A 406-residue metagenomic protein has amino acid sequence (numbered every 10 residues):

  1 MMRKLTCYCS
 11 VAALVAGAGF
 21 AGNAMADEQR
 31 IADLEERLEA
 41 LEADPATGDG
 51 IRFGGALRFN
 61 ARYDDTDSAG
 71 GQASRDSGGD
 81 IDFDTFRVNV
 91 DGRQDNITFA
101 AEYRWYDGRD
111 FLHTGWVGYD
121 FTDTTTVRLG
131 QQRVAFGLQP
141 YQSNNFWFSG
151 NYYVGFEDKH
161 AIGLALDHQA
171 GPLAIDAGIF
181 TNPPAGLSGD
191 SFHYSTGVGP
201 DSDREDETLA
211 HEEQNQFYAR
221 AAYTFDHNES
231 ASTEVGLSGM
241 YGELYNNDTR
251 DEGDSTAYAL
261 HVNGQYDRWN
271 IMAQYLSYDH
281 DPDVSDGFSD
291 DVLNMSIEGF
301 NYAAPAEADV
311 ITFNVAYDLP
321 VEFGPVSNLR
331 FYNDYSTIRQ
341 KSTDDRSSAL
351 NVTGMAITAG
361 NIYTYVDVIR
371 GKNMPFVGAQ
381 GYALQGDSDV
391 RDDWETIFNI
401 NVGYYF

Functional and structural regions predicted by a protein language model:
R3-G17, G22-R58, Y63-D67, F406: N-terminal periplasmic/intermembrane-space "pro-region" immediately following the signal or transit peptide
A43, S74-G78, W105, V117 (+9 more regions): Outer-membrane beta-barrel proteins
A46-G70, R75-L187, S191, N215-Y218 (+4 more regions): Outer membrane beta-barrel
I51-F59, F99, V127-L129, I175-A177 (+8 more regions): Transmembrane beta-strands of outer-membrane beta-barrel proteins
D67-D76, G186-E212, N247-T249, D281-A304 (+1 more regions): Solvent-exposed loop segments that connect transmembrane elements
F86-V88, G115, L164-L166, A219-A221 (+6 more regions): Membrane-embedded beta-strands of outer-membrane beta-barrel proteins, especially the hydrophobic/small aromatic
Q214, Y223, N228-K341, A349 (+2 more regions): Detector for outer-membrane/organellar transmembrane beta-barrel domains, recognizing the amphipathic beta-strand
A359-N399, G403-Y405: Predominantly the C-terminal beta-signal and adjacent terminal strand-loop region of outer-membrane beta-barrel
